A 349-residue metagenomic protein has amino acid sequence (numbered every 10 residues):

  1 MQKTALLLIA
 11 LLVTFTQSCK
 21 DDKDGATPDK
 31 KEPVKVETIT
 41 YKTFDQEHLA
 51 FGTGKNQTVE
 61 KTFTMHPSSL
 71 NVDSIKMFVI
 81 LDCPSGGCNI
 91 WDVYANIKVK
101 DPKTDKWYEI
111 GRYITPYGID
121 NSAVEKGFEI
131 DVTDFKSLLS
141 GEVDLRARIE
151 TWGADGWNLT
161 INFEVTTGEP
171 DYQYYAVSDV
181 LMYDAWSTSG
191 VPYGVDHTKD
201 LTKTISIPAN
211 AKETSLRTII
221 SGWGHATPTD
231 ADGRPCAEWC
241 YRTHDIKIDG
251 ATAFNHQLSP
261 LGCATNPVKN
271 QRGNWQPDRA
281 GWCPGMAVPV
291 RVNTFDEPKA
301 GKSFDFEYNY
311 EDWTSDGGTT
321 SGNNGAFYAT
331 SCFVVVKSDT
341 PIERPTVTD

Functional and structural regions predicted by a protein language model:
Q2-L8: Sec-dependent signal peptide recognition, specifically the positively charged N-region followed immediately by
F15-S18: C-terminal motif of bacterial Sec signal peptides marking the signal peptidase cleavage site
D21-D349: Extracellular/secretory-pathway and virion-surface proteins
